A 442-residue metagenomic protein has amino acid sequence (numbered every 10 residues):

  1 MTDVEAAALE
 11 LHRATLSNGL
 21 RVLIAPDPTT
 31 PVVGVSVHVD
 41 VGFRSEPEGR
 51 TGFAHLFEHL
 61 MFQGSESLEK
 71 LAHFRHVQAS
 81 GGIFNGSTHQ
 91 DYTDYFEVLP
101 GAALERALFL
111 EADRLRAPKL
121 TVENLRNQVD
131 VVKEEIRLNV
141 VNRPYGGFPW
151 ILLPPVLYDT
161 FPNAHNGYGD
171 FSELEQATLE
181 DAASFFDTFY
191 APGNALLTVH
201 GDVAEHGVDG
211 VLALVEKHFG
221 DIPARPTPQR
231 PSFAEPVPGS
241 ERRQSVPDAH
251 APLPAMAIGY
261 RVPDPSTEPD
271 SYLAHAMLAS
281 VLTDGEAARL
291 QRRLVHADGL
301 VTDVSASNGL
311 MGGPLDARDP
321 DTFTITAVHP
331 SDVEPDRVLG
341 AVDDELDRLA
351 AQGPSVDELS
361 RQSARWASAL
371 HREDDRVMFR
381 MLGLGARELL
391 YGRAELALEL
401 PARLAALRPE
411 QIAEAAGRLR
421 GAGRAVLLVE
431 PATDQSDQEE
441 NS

Functional and structural regions predicted by a protein language model:
M1-P31: N- or domain-start disorder-to-order transition segments that initiate the globular core
T2-R13, P154-A195, E205-H206, G210 (+4 more regions): Histidine-acidic residue clusters that define the catalytic metal-binding segment of zinc metallopeptidase domains
T2-V4, L196-G201, L349, D357-S442: C-terminal regions of mature proteins
G19, D27-V77, L153, P269-L282 (+1 more regions): Active/ligand-binding-proximal structured segments within catalytic/core domains that scaffold catalytic residues
V39, S65-E66, K70-F185, D344 (+1 more regions): Acidic/histidine-enriched segments that form metal/cofactor-coordinating and catalytic pocket/exosite environments
K133-L152, A234-L253, H296-S307, Q352-L398 (+1 more regions): Short acidic/His-enriched helical or mixed secondary-structure segments at domain edges of catalytic enzymes and some
D159, N163, G167, A191-P192 (+2 more regions): An aromatic/glycine/proline-enriched structural segment found at the starts of mature extracellular/organellar domains
A257-R261, T283-V328: A structural supersecondary motif
